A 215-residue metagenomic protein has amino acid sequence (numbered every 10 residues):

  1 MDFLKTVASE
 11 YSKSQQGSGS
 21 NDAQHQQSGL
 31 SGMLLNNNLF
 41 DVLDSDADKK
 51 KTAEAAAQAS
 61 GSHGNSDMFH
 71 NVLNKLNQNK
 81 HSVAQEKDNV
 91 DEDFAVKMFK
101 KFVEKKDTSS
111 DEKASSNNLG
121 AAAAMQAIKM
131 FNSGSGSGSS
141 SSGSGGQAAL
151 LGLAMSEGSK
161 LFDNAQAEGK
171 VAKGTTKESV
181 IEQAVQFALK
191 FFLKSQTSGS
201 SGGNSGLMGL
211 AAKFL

Functional and structural regions predicted by a protein language model:
M1-L215: Amphipathic alpha-helical interaction segments
